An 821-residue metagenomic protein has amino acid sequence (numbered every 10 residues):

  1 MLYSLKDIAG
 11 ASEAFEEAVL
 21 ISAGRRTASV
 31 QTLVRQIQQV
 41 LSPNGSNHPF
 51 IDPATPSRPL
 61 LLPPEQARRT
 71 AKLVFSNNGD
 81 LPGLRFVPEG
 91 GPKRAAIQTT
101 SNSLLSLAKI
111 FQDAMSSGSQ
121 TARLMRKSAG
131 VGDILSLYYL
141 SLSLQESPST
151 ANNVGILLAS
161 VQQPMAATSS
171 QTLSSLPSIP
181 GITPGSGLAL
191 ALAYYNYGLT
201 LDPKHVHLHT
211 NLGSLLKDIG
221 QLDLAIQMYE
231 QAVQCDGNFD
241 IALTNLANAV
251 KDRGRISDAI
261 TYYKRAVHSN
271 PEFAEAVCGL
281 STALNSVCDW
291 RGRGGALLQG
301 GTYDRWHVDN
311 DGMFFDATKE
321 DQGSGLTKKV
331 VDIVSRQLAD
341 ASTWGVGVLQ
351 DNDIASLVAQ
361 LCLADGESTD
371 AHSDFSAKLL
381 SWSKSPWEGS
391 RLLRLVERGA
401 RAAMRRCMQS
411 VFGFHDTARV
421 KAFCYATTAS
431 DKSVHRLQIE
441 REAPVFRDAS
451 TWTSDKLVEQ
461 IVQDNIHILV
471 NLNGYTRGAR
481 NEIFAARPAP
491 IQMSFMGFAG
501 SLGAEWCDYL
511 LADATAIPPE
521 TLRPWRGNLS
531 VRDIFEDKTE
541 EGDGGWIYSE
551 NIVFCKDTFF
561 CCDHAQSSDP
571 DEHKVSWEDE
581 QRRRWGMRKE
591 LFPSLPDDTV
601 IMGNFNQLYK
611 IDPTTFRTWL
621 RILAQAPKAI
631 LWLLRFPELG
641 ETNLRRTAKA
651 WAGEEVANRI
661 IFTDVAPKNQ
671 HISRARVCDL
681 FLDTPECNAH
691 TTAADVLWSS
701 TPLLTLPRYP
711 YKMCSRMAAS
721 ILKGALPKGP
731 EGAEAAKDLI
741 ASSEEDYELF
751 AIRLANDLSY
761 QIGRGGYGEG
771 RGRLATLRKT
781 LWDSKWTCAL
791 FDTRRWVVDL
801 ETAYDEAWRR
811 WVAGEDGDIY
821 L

Functional and structural regions predicted by a protein language model:
M1-R583, P593-P596, W651, E655 (+3 more regions): Alpha-helical solenoid repeat scaffolds of the TPR/TPR-like class and their adjacent stem/linker regions that mediate
Q409-V420, D557-A666: Conserved catalytic-core segment of nucleotide-activated headgroup transferases in glycan assembly
A449-L457, I660-S673, N688-A689: Conserved active-site histidine-acidic residue motif and adjacent donor-binding/catalytic loop of glycosyltransferases
V458-E459, P667-C678, A694-W698: Short acidic alpha-helix that forms the nucleotide-activated donor recognition element in Leloir-type transferases
N465-L469, R676-E686: Acidic donor-binding loop of glycosyltransferase active sites
I483, I622, D695-V696, I721: Hydrophobic/aromatic ligand-binding patch that stacks against planar heteroaromatic rings of cofactors or nucleotides
T684-T691, P710-C714: Active-site donor-sugar recognition loop in glycosyltransferases
P702-K712: Short hydrophobic beta-strand element within catalytic cores of glycosyltransferases and related nucleotide-activated
